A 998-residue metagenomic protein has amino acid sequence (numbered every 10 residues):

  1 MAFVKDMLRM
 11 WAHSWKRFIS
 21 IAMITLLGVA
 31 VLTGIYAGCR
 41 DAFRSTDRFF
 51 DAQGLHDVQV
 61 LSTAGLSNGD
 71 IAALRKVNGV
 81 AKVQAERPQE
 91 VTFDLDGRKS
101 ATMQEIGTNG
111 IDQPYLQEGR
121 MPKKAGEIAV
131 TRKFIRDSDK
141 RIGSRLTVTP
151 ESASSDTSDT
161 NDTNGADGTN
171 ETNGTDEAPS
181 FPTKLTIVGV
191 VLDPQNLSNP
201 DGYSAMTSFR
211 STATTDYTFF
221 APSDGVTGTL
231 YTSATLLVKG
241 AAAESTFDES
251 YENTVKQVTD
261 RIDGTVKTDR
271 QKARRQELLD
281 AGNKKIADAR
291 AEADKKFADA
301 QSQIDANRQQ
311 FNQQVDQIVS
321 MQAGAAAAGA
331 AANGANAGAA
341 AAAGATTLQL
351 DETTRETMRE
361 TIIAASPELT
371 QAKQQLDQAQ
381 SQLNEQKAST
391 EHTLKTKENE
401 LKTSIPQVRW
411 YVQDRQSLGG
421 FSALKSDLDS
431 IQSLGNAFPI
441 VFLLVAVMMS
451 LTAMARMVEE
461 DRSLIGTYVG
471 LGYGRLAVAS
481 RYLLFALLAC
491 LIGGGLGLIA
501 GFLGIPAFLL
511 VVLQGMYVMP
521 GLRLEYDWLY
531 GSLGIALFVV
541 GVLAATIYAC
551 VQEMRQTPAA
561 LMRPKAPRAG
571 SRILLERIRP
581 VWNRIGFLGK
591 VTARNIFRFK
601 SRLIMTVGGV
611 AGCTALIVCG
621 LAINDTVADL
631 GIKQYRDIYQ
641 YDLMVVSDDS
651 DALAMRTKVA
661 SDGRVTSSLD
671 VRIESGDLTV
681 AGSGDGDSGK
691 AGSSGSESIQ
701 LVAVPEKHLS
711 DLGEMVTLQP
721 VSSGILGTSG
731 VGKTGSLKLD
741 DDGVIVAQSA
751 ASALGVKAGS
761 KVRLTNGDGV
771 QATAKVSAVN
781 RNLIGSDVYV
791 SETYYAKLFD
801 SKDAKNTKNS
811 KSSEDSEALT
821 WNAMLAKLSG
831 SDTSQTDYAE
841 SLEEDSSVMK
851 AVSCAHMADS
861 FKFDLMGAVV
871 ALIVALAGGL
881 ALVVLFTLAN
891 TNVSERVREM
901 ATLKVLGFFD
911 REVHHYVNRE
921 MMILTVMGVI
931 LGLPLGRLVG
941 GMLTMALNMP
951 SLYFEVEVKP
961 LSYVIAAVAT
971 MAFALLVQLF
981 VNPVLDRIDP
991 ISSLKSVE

Functional and structural regions predicted by a protein language model:
M1-A30, L483, S571-G612, N892 (+3 more regions): N-terminal Sec/SRP start-transfer signal
F3-L444, R456, L630, Q634-L643 (+3 more regions): Membrane transport/envelope proteins' first extracytoplasmic loop
D6, S14, M448-L487, V884-T925: Interfacial "coupling" helices/loops that link adjacent transmembrane helices in transporter permeases
W15-D41, D57-Q59, L487, S601-T626 (+3 more regions): Short, strongly hydrophobic transmembrane alpha-helices
L451-R456, D461-S463, L487-M519, W528-R555 (+4 more regions): Small-residue-rich transmembrane alpha-helices
R555-I573, P983-E998: Short cytosolic juxtamembrane segments of multi-pass membrane proteins
F587-D741, Q748, S760: Juxtamembrane segments of multi-pass membrane proteins
K808, N822-M824, S841-M949, Y953-S962 (+3 more regions): C-terminal transmembrane helical bundles of large multi-pass transporters and their helix-start/helix-kink determinants
